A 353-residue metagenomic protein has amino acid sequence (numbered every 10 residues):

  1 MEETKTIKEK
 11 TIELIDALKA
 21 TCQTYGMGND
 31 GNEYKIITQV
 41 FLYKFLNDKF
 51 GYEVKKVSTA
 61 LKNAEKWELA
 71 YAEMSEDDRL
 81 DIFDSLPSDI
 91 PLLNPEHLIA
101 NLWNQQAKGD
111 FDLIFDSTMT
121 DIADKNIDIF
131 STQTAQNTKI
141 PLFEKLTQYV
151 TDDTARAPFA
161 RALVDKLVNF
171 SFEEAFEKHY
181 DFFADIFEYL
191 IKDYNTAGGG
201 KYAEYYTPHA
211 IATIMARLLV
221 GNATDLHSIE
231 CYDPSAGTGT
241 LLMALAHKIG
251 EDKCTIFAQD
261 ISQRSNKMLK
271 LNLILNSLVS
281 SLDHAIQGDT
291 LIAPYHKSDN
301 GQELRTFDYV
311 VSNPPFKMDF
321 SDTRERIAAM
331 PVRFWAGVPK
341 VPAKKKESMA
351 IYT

Functional and structural regions predicted by a protein language model:
M1-I214, L218-L219, S281: Non-catalytic, mostly N-terminal accessory regions of nucleic-acid modification and defense proteins
A157, L304, K345-I351: Short, solvent-exposed loop/helix junctions and linker helices that flank or host conserved functional motifs
A197, T255, V338-K340: A short, mixed-charge helix-start or loop-turn motif at secondary-structure junctions
K201-S312, K317-A328: Conserved S-adenosyl-L-methionine
T207-I211, K346-T353: Phosphate/oxyanion-binding active-site loops and adjacent basic polyanion-contact surfaces
F316-A350: Mobile active-site "lid"/loop adjacent to the S-adenosyl-L-methionine
